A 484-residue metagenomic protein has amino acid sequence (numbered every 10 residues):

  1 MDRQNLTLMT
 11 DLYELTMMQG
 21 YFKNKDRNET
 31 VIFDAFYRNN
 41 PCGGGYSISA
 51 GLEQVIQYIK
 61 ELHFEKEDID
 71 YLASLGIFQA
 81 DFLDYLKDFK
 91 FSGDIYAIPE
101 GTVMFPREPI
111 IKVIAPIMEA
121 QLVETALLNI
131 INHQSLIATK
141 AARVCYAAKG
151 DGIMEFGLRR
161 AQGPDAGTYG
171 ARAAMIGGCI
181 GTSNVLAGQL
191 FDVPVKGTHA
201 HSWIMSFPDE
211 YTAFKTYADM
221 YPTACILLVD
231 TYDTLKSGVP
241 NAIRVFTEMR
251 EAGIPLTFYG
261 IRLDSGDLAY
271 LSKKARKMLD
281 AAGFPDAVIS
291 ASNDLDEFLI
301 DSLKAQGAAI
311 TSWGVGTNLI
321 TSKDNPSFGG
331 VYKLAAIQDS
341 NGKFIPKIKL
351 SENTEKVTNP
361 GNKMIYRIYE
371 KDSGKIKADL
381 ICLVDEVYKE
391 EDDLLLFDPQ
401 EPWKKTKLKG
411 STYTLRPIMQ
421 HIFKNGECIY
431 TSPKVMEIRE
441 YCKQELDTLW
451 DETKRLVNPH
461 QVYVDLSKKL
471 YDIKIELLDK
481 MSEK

Functional and structural regions predicted by a protein language model:
M1-E29, C42-G44, A282, A287 (+1 more regions): Gly/Ser/Thr/Ala-enriched C-terminal appendages of enzymes
M1-T30, N39-P41, I77-F78, L83-S92 (+6 more regions): Buried, small/hydrophobic-residue-enriched core segments of structured protein domains
V31-K87, Q461: N-terminal, Lys/Arg-enriched amphipathic/low-complexity engagement segments that precede the first folded domain
Q57-L62, A97-E100, M104: An N-terminal, globular interaction/scaffold subdomain
D70-Y71, T139-R143, G157, K454-Q461: Short coil/turn segments at secondary-structure boundaries
I95-G101, L415-I418: Short acidic, Pro/Gly- and aromatic-enriched capping/linker segments at domain boundaries
K196, I261, I289, T311-W313: Hydrophobic residues within beta-strands of alpha/beta enzymes
H201, S292, G316: Residue-level "edge-of-site" marker
